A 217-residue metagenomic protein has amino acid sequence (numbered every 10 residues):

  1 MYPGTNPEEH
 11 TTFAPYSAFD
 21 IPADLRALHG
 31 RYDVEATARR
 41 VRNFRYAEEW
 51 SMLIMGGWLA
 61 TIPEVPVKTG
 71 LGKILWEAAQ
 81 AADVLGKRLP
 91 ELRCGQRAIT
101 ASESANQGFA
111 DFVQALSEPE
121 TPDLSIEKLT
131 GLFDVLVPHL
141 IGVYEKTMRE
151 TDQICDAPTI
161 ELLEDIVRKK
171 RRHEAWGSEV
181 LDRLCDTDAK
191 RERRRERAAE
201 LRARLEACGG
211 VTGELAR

Functional and structural regions predicted by a protein language model:
Y2-H10, T69-V113: Conserved alpha-helical segments that form or flank metal/cofactor-binding pockets of metalloenzymes
T11-Y32, E49-L53: Short alpha-helical hairpin
P22-R42, A101-L136, A203-T212: Acidic/His metal-coordination segments adjacent to aromatic residues that form catalytic metal sites in metalloenzymes
R45-M52, D134-E145, E174: Hydrophobic faces of stable alpha-helices that mediate helix-helix packing
W50-K73, G142-T159: Helix-loop segments that flank and shape redox-cofactor active sites
L140-R217: Preference for long, well-ordered alpha-helical segments
